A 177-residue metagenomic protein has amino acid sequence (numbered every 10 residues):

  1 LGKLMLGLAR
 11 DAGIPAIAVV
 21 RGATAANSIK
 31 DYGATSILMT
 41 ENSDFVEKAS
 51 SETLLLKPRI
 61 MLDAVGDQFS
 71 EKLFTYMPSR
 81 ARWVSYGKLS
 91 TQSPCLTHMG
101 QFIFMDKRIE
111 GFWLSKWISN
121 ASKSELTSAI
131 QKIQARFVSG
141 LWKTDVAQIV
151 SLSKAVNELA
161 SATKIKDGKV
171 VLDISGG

Functional and structural regions predicted by a protein language model:
L1-N42: Mid-domain Rossmann-like dinucleotide-binding core that forms the NAD(H)/NADP(H) cofactor-binding site
G2, A26, V46, F69-E71 (+1 more regions): Short, well-ordered alpha-helical microsegments
L6, A26, F74, M99-G100 (+1 more regions): Short amphipathic alpha-helical segments and helix-helix/interface helices
A9, I29, M61, L73 (+4 more regions): Terminal peptide-recognition signature
Y32, S36-E110: Glycine-rich cofactor phosphate-binding loops and adjacent beta1-alpha1 units of small-molecule cofactor enzyme domains
A81-V84, T97-W142: Rossmann-fold dehydrogenase core element
N120-G177: C-terminal hydrophobic helical "lid"/dimerization subdomain of Rossmann-like NAD(P)H-dependent oxidoreductases
